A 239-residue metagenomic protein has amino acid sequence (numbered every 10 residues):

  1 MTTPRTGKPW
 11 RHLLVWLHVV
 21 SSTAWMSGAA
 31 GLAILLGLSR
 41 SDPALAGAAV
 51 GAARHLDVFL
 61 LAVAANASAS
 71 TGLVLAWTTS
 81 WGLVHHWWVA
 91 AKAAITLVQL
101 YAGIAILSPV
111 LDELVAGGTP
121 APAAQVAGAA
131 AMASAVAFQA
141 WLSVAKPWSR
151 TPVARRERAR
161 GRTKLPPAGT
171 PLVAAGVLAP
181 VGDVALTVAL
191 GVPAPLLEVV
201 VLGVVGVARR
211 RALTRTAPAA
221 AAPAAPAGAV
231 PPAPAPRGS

Functional and structural regions predicted by a protein language model:
M1-S41, A48-S239: Polytopic transmembrane helical bundles with strong interfacial aromatic enrichment
